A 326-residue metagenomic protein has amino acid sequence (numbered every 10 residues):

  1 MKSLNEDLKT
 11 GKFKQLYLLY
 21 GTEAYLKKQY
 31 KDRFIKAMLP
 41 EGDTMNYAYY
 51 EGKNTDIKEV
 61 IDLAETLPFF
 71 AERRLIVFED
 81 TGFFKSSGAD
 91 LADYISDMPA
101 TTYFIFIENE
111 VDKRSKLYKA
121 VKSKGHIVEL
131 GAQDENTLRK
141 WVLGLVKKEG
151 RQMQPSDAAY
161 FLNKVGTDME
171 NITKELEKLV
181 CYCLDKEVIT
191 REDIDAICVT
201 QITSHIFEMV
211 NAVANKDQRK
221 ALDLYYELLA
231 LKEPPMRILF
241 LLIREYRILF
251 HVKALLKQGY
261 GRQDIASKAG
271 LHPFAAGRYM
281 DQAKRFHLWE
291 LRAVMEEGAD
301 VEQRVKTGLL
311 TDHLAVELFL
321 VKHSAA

Functional and structural regions predicted by a protein language model:
M1-A326: Conserved beta/loop motifs at nucleotide-recognition and modification sites
